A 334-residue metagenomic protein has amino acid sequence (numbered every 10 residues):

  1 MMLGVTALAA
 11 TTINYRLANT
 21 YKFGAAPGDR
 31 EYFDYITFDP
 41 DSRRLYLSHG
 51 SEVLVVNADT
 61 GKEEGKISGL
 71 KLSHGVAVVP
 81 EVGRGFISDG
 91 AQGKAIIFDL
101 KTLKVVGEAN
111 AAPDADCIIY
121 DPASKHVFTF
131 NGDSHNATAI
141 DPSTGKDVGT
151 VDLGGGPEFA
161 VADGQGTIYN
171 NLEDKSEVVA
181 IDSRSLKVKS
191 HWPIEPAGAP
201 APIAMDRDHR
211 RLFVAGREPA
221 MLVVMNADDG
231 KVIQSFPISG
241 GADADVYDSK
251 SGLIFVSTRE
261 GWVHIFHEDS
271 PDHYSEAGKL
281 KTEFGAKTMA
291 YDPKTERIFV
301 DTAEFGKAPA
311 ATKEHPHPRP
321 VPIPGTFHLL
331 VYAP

Functional and structural regions predicted by a protein language model:
M1-M2: N-terminal export leaders
V5-P334: Predominantly soluble domains enriched in secretory-pathway, periplasmic, or organellar proteins
